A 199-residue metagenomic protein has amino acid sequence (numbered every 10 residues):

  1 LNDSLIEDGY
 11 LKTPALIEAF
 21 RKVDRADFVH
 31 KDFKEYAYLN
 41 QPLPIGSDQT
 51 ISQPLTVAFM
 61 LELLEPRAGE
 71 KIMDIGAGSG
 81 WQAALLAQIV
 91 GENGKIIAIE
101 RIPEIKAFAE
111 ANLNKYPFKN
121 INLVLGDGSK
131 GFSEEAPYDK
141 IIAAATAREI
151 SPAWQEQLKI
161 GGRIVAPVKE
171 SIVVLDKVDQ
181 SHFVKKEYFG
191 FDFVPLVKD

Functional and structural regions predicted by a protein language model:
L1-I75, W81-I89, E104-Y116, V168 (+1 more regions): Class I SAM-dependent transferase core
E65-V184: Conserved nucleotide-cofactor-binding alpha/beta core module
